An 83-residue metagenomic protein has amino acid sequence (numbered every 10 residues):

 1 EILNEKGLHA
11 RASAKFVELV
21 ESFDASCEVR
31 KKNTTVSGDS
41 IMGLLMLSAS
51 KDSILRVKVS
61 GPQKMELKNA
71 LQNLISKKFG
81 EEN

Functional and structural regions predicted by a protein language model:
E1-M42, M46-S50: Compact, glycine-rich, soluble single-domain proteins
S50-N83: C-terminal structural segments of small proteins and small subunits
